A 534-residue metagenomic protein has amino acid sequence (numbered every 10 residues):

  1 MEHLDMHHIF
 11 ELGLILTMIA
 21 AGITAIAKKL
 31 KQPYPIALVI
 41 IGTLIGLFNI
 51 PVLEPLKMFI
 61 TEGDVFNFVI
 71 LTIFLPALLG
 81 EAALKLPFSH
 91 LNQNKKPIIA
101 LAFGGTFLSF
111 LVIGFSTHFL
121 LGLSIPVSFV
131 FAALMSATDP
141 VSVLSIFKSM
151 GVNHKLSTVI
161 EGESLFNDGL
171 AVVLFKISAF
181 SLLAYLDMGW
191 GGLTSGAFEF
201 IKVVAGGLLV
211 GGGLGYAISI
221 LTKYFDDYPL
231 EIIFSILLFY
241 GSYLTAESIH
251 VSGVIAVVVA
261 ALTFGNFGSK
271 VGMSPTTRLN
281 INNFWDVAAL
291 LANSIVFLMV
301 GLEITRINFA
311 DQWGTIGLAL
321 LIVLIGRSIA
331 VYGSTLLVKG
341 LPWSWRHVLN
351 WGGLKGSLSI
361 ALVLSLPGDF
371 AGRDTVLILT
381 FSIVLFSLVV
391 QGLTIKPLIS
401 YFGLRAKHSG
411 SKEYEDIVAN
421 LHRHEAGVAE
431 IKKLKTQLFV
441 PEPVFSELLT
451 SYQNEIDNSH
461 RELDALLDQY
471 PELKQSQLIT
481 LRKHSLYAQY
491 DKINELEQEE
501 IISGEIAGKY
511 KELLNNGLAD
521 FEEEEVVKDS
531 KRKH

Functional and structural regions predicted by a protein language model:
M1-V418, H422, P443, Q477-L478 (+4 more regions): Transmembrane helical cores of multi-pass secondary ion antiporters/exchangers
T305-R306, Y401-K492, E499-I501: Non-transmembrane accessory domains of multi-pass membrane transporters/channels
